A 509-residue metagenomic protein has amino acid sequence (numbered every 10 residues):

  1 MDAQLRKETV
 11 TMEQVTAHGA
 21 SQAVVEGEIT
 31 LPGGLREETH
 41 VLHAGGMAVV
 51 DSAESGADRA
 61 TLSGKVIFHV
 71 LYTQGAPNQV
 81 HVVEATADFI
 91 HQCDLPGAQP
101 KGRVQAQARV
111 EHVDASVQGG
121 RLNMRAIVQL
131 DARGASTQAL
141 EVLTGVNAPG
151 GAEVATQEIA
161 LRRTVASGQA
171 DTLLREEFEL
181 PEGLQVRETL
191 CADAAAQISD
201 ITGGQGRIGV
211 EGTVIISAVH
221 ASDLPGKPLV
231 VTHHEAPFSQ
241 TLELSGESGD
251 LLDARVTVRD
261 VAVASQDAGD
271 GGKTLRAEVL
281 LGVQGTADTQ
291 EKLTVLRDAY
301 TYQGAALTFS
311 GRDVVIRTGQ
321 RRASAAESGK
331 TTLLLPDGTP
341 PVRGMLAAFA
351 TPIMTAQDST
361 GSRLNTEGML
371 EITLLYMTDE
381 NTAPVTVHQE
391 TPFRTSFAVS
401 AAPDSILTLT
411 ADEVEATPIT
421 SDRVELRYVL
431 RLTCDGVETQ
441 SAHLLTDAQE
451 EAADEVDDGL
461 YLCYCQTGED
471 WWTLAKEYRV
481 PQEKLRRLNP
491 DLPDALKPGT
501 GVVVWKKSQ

Functional and structural regions predicted by a protein language model:
M1-A3, S508-Q509: Short acidic DE-rich linear segments
D2-D457: Membrane-lipid interaction segments
E450-R487, L492-Q509: Primarily a LysM-type cell-wall glycan-binding module
